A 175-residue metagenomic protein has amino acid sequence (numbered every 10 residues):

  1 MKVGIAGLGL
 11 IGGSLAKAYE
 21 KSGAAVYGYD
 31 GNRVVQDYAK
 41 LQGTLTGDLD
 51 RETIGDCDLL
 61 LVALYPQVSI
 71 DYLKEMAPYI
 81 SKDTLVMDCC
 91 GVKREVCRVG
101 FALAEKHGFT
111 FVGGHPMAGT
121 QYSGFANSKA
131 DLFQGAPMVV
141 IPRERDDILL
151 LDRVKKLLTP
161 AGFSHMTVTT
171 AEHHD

Functional and structural regions predicted by a protein language model:
M1-R51, G55: NAD(P)+-binding Rossmann beta1-loop-alpha1 motif at the extreme N-terminus of oxidoreductases
A25, T46-G47, L85, T110 (+3 more regions): Conserved beta-strand segments of alpha/beta enzyme cores
R51-E52, L103, K129-D131: Short secondary-structure boundary/capping segments
E52-I80, T84-M87: Rossmann-like NAD(P)-binding element
L64-P66, C90-G91, P116, E144: Short glycine-/small-residue-rich Rossmann-like dinucleotide-binding loops
E75-A126: Rossmann-like NAD(P)(H) cofactor-binding subdomain of soluble oxidoreductases
L132-D175: Internal alpha-helical scaffold of NAD(P)-dependent oxidoreductase catalytic cores
